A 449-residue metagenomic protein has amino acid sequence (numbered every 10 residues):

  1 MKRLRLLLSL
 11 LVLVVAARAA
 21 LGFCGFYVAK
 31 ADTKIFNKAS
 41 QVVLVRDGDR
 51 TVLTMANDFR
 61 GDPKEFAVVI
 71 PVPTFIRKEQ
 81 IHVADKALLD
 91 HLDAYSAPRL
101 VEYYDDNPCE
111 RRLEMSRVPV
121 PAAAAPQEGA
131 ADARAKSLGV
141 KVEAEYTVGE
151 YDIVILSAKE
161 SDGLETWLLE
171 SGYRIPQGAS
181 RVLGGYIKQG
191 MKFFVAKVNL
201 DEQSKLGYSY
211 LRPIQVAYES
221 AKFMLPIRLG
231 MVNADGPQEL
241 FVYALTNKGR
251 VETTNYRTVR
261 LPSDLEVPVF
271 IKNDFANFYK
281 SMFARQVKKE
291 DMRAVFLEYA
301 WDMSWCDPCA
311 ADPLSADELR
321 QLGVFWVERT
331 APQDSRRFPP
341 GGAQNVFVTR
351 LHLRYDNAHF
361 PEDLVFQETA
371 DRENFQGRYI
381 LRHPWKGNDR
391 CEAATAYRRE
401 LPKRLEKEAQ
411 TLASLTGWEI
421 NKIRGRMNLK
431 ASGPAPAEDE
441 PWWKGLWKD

Functional and structural regions predicted by a protein language model:
M1-L6: Positively charged n-region of N-terminal signal peptides that target proteins for export
L7-R18: Bacterial N-terminal signal peptides
A20-F23: Boundary of Sec targeting at the N-terminus
G25-I35, I175-T411, L415, E419-G425 (+3 more regions): Accessory, solvent-exposed terminal regions and/or long lumenal/extracellular loops of proteins
V45-D105, L164-G185, G190: Surface-exposed, glycine/proline- and aromatic-rich loop segments on solvent-exposed faces across compartments
V52-T54, E150-S157: Short hydrophobic-aromatic micro-motifs
N57-F59, V72, S157-E160, L200 (+1 more regions): A mature extracytoplasmic/lumenal domain signature
H82-V148, T330-Q333: A cross-kingdom signal targeting lumenal/periplasmic-facing segments of multi-pass membrane and secretory-pathway
